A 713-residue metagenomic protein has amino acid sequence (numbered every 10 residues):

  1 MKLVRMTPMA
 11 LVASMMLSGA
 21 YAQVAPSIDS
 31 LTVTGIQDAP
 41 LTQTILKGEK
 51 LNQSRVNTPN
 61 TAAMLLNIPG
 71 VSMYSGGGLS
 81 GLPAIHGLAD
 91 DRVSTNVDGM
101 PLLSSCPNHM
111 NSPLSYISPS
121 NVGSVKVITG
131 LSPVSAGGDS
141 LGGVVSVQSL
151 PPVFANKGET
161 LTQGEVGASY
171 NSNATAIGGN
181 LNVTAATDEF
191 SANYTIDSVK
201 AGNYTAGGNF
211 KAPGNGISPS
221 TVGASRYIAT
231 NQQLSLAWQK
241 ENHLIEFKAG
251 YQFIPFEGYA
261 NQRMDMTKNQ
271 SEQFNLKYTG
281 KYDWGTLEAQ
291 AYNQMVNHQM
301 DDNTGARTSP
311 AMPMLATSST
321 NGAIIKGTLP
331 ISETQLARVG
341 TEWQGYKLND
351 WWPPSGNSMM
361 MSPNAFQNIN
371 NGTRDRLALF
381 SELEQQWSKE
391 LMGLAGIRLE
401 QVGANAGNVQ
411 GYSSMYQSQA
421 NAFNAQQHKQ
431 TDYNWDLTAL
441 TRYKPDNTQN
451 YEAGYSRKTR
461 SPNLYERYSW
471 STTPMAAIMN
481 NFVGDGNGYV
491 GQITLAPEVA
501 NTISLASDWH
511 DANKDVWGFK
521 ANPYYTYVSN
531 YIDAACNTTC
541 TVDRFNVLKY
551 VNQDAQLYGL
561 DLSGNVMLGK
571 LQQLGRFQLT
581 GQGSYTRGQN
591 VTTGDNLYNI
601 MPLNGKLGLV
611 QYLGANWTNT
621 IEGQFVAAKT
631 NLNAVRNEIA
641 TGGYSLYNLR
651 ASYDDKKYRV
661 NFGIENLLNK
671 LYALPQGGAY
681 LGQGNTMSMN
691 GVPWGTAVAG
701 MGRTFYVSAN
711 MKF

Functional and structural regions predicted by a protein language model:
I28-A62, L82, D90: N-terminal periplasmic "start-of-domain" segments of outer-membrane beta-barrel proteins
P59-M64, G81-A84, N96, S112-S115 (+3 more regions): N-terminal periplasmic accessory domains that precede and gate Gram-negative outer-membrane beta-barrel machines
L102-L131: Short acidic/polar hinge/loop motifs at secondary-structure boundaries that mediate gating or recognition
V153, L161-G167, N171-N269, A628 (+2 more regions): Periplasmic-side early beta-strands and strand-to-turn transitions of outer-membrane beta-barrels
G202-G207, T459-R460, A628-T630, S652-F713: C-terminal beta-signal and adjacent terminal beta-strands/loops of Gram-negative outer-membrane beta-barrel proteins
S225, A229, N242-L287, M295-T320 (+2 more regions): Flexible loop and strand-edge segments within Gram-negative outer membrane beta-barrel domains
M264-Y282, L315-T320, N368-R374, F423-K444 (+9 more regions): Outer-membrane beta-barrel signature, preferentially recognizing the C-terminal barrel domain of Gram-negative
Q386-G393, Q401-V402, N513-I532, N537-A634 (+1 more regions): Gram-negative outer-membrane beta-barrel transporters
